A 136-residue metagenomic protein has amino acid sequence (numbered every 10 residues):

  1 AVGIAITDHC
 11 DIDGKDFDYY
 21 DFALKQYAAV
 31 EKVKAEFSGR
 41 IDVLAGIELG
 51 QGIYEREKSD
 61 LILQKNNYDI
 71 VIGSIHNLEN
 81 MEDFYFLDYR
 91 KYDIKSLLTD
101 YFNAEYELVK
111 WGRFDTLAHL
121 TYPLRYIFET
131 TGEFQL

Functional and structural regions predicted by a protein language model:
A1-T99, N103: A metal-dependent hydrolase metal-coordination microenvironment
K65, W111-F114: Alpha-helix termination/capping residues and helix-transition junctions
A104-L108: Internal active-site segments that recognize and position negatively charged phosphoryl groups and nucleotide moieties
F114-L136: Histidine/lysine/aspartate-rich catalytic loop segments that bind and position anionic ligands
